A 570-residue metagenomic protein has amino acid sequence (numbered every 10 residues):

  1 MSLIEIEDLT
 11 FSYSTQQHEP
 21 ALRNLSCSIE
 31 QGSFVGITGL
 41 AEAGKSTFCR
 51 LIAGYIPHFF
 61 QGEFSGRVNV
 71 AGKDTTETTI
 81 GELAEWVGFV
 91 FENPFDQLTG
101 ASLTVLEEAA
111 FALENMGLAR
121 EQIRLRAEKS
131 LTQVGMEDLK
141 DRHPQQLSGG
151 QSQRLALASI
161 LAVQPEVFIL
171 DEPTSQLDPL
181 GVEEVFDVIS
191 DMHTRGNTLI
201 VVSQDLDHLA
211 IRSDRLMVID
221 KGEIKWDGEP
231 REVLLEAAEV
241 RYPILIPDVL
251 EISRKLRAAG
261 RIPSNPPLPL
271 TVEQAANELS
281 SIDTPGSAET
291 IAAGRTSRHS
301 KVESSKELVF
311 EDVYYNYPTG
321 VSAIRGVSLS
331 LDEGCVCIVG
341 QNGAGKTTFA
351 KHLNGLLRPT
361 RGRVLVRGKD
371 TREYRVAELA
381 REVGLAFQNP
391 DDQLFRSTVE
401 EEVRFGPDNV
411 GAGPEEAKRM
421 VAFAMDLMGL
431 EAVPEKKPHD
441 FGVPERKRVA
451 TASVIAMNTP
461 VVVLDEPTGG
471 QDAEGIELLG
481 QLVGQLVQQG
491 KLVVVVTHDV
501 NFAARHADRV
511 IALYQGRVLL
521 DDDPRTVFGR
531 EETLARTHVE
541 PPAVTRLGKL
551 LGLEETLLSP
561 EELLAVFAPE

Functional and structural regions predicted by a protein language model:
A53, N354: Helix-to-loop junction immediately C-terminal to a conserved catalytic motif
Q61-K73, G362-D370, L379: Conserved ABC transporter NBD signature motif
E114, E121-L139, L308, E415-V433: Conserved ABC ATPase "signature" region
H143-L147, Q151, K437-F441: Conserved ABC ATPase signature
F168-D171, V462-D465: Catalytic Walker B motif of ABC-type/P-loop ATPase nucleotide-binding domains
K221-G222, G516: Conserved ABC ATPase "signature" C-loop
E239-K306, L534-E570: ABC ATPase nucleotide-binding domains
